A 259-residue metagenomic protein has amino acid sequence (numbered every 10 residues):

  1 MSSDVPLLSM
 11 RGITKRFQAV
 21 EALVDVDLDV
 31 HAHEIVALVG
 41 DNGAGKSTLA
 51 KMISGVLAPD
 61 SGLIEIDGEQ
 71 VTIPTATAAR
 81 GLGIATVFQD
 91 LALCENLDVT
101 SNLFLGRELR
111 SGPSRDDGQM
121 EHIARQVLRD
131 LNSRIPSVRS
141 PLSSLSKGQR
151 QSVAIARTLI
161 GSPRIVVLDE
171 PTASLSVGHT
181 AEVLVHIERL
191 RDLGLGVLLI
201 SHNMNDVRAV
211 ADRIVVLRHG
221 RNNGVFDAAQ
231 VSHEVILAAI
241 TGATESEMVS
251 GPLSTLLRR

Functional and structural regions predicted by a protein language model:
S2-R259: Glycine-rich phosphate-binding loops of nucleotide-dependent enzymes
